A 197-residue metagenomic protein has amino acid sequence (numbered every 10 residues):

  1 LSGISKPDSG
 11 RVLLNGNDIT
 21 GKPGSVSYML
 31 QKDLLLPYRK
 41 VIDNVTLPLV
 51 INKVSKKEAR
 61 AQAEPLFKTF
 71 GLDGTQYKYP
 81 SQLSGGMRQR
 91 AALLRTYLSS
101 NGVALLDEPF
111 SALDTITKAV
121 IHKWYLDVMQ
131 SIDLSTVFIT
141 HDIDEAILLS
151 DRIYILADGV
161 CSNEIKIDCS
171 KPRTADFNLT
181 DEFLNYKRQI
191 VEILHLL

Functional and structural regions predicted by a protein language model:
S2: Helix-to-loop junction immediately C-terminal to a conserved catalytic motif
G10-K22, Q62: Conserved ABC transporter NBD signature motif
I42-V50, R60: Short helical segment in ABC ATPase nucleotide-binding domains corresponding to the A-loop/adjacent helical element
K56, R60, L66-S84: Conserved ABC nucleotide-binding domain
L93: Hydrophobic anchor residue at the start of the ABC signature
L98-G102: A short, proline-enriched helix->beta-strand linker immediately N-terminal to the Walker B motif in ABC-type P-loop
A104-E108: Catalytic Walker B motif of ABC-type/P-loop ATPase nucleotide-binding domains
D133-I139: Conserved H-loop
